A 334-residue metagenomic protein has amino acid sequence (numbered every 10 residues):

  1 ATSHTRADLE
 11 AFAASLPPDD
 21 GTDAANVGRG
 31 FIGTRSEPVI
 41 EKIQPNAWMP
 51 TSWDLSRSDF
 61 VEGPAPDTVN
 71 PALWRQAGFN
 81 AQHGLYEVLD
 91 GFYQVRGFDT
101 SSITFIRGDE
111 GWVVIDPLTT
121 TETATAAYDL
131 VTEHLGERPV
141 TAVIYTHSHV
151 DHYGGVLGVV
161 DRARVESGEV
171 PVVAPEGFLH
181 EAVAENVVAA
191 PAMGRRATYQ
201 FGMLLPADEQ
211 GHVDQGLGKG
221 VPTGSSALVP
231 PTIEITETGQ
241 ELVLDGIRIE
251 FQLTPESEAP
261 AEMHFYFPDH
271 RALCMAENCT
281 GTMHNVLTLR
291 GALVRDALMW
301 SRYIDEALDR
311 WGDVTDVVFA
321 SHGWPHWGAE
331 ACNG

Functional and structural regions predicted by a protein language model:
A1-A77, A81-Q82: N-terminal pre-domain segments of enzymes
T2-A13, E241, A272-L273, T282 (+1 more regions): Divalent-metal (often Zn2+) His-rich catalytic cores of metallo-beta-lactamase-fold enzymes
G78-R138, M263-F267, R271-E277: Conserved beta-strand hairpin/beta-sheet module of binuclear metal-dependent hydrolase folds, prominently
E87, V173, G177-P255, M299-L308: Metallo-beta-lactamase
E110-G111, T121-P171: Active-site metal-binding motif and surrounding structural segment of the metallo-beta-lactamase
I115-P117, P139-D151, V173-E176, C274-A276 (+1 more regions): Active-site neighborhood of phospho(di)ester-bond hydrolases with catalytic His/Asp-centered motifs
S148-G154, L179-A182, E258-P260, T280-H284 (+1 more regions): Active-site environment of divalent metal-dependent phosphoester hydrolases
R248, Q252-R310: Active-site-proximal loop/helix segments of hydrolase catalytic cores
